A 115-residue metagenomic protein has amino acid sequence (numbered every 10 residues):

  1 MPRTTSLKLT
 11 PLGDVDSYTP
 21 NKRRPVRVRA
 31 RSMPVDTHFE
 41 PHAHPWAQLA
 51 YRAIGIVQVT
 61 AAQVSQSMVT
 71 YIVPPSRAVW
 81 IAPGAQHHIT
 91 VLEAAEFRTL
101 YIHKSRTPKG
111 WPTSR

Functional and structural regions predicted by a protein language model:
M1-V57: Generic protein-terminus/edge-of-domain signal
R24, G55, R77, A85 (+1 more regions): A generic structural signal for short beta-strands and their flanking turns/coil linkers
P34, I72-P74, A82: Residue-level recognition of short, solvent-exposed, well-ordered loop/turn junctions that link secondary-structure
T37-A43, I56-Q58, A78-H88, R106-P108: Histidine-centered metal-chelating micro-motifs
A50-P74: A short beta-strand-loop-beta hairpin characteristic of the jelly-roll/cupin
V64-S65, T70, P83-T107: Ligand-binding loop in jelly-roll beta-barrel domains
S105-R115: Amphipathic alpha-helical segments enriched in hydrophobic/aromatic residues interleaved with Lys/Arg
